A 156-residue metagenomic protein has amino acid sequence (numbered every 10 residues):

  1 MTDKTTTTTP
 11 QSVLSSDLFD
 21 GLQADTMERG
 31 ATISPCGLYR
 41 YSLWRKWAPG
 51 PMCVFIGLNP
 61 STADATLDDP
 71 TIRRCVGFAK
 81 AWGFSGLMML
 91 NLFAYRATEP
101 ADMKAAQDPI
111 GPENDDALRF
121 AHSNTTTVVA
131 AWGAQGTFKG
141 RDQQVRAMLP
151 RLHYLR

Functional and structural regions predicted by a protein language model:
M1-D69: Active-site and ligand/interface coordination hotspots across diverse enzymes and nucleic-acid-associated assemblies
T2-T5, A97, M103-R156: Glycine/proline-rich loop-helix segments at beta-alpha junctions forming the active-site rim of enzyme cores
G37, D69-V76, Q107-D116: Short acidic (Asp/Glu) patches
Y41-W47, P70-L87: Short amphipathic alpha-helices and their capping/turn segments at secondary-structure boundaries
M52, S85-G86, T127: Residues at the starts of beta-strands that form the adenosine-phosphate
L67-T71, G140-D142: Residues at alpha-helix caps and immediate loop-helix transition turns in enzyme cores, especially N- and C-cap
S85-A101: Short connector loops at secondary-structure junctions
